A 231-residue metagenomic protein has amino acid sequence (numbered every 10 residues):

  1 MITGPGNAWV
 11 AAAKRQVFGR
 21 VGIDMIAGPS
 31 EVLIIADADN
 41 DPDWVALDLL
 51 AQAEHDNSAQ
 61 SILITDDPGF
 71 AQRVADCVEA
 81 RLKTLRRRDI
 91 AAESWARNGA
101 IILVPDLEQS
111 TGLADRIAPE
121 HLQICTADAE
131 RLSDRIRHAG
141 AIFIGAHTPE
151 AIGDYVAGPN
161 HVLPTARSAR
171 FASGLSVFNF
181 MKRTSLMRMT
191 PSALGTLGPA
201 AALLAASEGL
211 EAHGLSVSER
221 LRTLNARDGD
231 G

Functional and structural regions predicted by a protein language model:
M1, V21, S30-V32, A59-S61 (+5 more regions): Structural beta-strand/beta-sheet cores of well-ordered domains, especially the beta-sheet scaffolds that support
M1-Q60: Conserved NAD(P)+-binding/catalytic subdomain of aldehyde/semialdehyde dehydrogenases
N7, I26, D39-L47, H55 (+9 more regions): Electropositive phosphate-/nucleotide-binding environments in soluble metabolic enzymes
A8-A11, V32, G69-A71, R131 (+1 more regions): Short gly/pro/ser/thr-enriched loop/turn and capping motifs at secondary-structure boundaries
A8-Q16, E31, W44, D48-A51 (+6 more regions): Alpha-helical scaffold segments in soluble metabolic enzymes
I35-D37, L63-D66, L103-V104, I144-G145 (+1 more regions): Short beta-strand-to-turn element immediately C-terminal to the catalytic PLP-Schiff-base lysine in fold type I
A51, H55, L63-A139: A glycine- and small/hydrophobic-rich beta-loop-beta segment that serves as a flexible "lid/hinge" or phosphate-binding
L107, D115-G231: C-terminal core of ALDH-fold dehydrogenases
